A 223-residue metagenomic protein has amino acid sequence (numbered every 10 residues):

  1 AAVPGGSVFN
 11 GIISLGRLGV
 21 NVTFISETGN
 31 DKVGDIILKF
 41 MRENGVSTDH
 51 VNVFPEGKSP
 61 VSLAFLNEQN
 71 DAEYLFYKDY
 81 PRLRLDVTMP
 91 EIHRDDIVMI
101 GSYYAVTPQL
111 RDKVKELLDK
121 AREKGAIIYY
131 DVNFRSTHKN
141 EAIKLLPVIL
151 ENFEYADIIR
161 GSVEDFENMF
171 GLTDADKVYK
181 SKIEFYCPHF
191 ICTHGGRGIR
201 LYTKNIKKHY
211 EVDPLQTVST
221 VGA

Functional and structural regions predicted by a protein language model:
A1-V8, E27-G29, N52-E56, G222-A223: Active-site nucleophile and cofactor-binding loops and adjacent substrate-binding regions of central metabolic enzymes
V3, N10-N21, L66: Alpha-helix C-terminal capping segments
N21-S102: Conserved N-terminal subdomain of the carbohydrate kinase-like
N21-V22, T48, I128, F190 (+1 more regions): Hydrophobic anchor at the start of a short beta-strand that flanks the dinucleotide cofactor-binding loop
E91-H93, N152-F153, E184: A short, aliphatic-rich alpha-helical micro-motif
V106-K180, R197-I199: Conserved beta-alpha-beta core of the PfkB/ribokinase-like small-molecule kinase fold
D119, D174-A223: Conserved phosphate-binding/catalytic region of the ribokinase-like
